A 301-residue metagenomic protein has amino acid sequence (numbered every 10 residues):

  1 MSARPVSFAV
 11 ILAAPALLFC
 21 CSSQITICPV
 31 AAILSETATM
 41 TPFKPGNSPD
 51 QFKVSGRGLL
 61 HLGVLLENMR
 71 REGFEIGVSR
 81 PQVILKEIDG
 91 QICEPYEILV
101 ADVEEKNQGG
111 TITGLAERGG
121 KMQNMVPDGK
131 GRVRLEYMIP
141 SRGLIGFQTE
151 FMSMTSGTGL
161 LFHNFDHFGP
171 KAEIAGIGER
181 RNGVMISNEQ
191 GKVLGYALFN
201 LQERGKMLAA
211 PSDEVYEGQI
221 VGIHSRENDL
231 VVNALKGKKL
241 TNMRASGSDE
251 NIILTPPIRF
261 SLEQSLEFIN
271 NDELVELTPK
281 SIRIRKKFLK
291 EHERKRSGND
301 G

Functional and structural regions predicted by a protein language model:
M1-S7, C20-C28, S35-T39: Low-acidity, Ser/Thr- and Arg-rich intrinsically disordered low-complexity segments
F8-V10, A14, I223, N270: Charged, amphipathic alpha-helical interaction segments
A9, C20-S22, K44, G169: Compositionally biased, low-structure terminal segments
L12-I25, E67, E227: N-terminal low-complexity, intrinsically disordered patches enriched in charged
L12-P15, I33-A38: Periodic, rod-like helical contexts
A31-A32, M40-G301: Accessory interaction regions appended to the cores of large information-processing enzymes
